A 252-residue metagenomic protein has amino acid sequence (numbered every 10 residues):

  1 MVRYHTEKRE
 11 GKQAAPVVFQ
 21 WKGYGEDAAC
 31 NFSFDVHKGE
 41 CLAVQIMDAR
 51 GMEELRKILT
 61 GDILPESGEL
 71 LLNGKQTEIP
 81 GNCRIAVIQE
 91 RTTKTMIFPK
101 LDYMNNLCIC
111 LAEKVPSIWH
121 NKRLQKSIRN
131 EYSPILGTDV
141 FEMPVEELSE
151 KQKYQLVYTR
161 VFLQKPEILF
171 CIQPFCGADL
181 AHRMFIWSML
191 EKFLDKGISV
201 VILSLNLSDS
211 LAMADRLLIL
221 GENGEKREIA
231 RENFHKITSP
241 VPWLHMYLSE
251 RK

Functional and structural regions predicted by a protein language model:
M1, G224-R251: Conserved beta-strand-loop-alpha-helix hinge in the C-terminal portion of ABC ATPase nucleotide-binding domains
I46-V115: ABC ATPase nucleotide-binding domain signature region
Y158: Hydrophobic anchor residue at the start of the ABC signature
I172, A178-D179: ABC-family nucleotide-binding domains
R183-K196: Helical segment within the ABC ATPase nucleotide-binding domain
S204-L205: H-loop/switch region of ABC-family ATPase nucleotide-binding domains
S210-A212: A short, surface-exposed alpha-helical micro-motif characterized by mixed small hydrophobic and charged/polar residues
